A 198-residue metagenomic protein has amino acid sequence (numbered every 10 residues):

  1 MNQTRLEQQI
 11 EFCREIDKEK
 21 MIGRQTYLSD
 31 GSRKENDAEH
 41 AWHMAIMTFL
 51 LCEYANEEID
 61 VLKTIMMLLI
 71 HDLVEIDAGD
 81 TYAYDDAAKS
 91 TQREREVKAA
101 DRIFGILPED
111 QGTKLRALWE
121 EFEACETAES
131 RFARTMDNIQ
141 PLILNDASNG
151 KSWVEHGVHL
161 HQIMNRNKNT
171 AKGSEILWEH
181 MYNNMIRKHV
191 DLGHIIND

Functional and structural regions predicted by a protein language model:
M1-D198: Alpha-helical, largely C-terminal catalytic domains that coordinate divalent metal ions via clustered Asp/Glu/His
